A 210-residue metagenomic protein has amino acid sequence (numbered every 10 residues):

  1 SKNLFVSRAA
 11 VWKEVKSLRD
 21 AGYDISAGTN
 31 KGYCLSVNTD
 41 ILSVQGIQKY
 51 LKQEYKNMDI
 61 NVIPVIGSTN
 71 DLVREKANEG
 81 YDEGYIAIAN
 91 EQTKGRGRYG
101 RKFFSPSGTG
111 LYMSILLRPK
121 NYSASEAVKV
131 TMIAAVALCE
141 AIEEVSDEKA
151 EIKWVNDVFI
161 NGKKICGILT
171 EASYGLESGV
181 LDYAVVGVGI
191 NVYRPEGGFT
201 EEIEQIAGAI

Functional and structural regions predicted by a protein language model:
K2-E143, C166: N-terminal lobe of the biotin/lipoate ligase/transferase fold
E83, N90, R101-G108, S114-I210: Catalytic beta-strand/loop module used to bind and position nucleotide/cofactor moieties in cofactor-attachment
